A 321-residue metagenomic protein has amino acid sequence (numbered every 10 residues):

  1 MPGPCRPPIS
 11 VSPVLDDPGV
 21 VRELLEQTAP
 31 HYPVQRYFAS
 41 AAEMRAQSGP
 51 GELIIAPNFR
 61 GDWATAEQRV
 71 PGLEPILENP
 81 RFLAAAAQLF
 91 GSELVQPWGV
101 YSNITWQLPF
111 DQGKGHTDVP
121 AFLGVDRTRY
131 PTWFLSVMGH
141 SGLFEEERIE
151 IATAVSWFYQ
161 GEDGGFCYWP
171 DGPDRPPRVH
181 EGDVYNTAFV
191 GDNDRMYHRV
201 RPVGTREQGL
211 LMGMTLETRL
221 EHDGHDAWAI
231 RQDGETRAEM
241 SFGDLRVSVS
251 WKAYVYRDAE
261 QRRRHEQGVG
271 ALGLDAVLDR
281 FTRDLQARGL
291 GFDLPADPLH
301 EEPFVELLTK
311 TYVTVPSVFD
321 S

Functional and structural regions predicted by a protein language model:
M1-A64: Generic N-terminal leader segments that precede the first folded domain
P8, G99-Y101, I149-V155, D163 (+2 more regions): Extracellular structured ligand-interaction cores
S12-D16, T65, V70-E78, G142-E146 (+3 more regions): Conserved aromatic-histidine-acidic binding/catalytic patches
Y37-I55, H116-H140, T205-T236: Charged, glycine/proline-rich intrinsically disordered loops and linkers
I55-F144: Signature of the catalytic double-stranded beta-helix
P80-A84, A152, D183-V184, D194: A structural signal for well-ordered alpha-helical segments within the folded catalytic domains of diverse enzymes
T132-E162: Short, conserved beta-strand element in jelly-roll/cupin
G161-D320: Catalytic core of Fe(II)/2-oxoglutarate
